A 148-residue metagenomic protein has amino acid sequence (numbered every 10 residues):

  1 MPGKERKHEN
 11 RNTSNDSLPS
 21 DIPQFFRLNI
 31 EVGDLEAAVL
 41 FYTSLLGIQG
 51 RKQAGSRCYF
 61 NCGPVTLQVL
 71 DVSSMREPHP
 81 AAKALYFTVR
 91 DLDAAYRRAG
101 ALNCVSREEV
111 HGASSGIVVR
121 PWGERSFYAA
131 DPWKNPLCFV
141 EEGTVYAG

Functional and structural regions predicted by a protein language model:
P2-E36, K83-L85, V140-G148: N-terminal beta-strand motif that seeds the catalytic metal site of vicinal oxygen chelate
G3-E9, Q49-K83, P136-E141: Conserved short beta-strand elements that form part of the metal-binding/catalytic scaffold of enzyme active sites
P23, G55, W122-E124: Loop/turn position at the start of each blade in beta-propeller repeats
N29, S56-R57, S126: A short, glycine- and basic residue-enriched loop/turn that sits immediately adjacent to a domain's principal
D34-L35, L85-P136: Vicinal oxygen chelate
D34-Q49: Amphipathic alpha-helical segments
